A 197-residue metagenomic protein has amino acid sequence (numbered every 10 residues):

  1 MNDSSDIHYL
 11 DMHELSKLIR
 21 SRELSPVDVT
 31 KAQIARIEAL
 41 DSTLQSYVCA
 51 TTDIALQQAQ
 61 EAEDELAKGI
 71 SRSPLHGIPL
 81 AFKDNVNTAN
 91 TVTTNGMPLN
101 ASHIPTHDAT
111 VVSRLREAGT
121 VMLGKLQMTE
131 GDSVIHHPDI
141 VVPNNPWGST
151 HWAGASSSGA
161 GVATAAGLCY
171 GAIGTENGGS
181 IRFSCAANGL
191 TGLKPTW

Functional and structural regions predicted by a protein language model:
M1-Q57: An N-terminal boundary/leader segment
K17-I19, E65, A163: Hydrophobic side-chain positions on well-ordered alpha-helices, corresponding to helix-helix packing/interface faces
E38-T43, K68, N87-T93: Secretory-pathway/luminal and periplasmic proteins that interact with or process carbohydrate-rich
D53-E63, G119-T120: Long amphipathic alpha-helix in the N-terminal Rossmann-like dinucleotide-binding domain of NAD(P)-dependent
A62-I78: Immediate post-signal peptide segment of exported/extracytoplasmic ligand-binding proteins
L75-W197: Short glycine/serine-rich loop/turn segments
